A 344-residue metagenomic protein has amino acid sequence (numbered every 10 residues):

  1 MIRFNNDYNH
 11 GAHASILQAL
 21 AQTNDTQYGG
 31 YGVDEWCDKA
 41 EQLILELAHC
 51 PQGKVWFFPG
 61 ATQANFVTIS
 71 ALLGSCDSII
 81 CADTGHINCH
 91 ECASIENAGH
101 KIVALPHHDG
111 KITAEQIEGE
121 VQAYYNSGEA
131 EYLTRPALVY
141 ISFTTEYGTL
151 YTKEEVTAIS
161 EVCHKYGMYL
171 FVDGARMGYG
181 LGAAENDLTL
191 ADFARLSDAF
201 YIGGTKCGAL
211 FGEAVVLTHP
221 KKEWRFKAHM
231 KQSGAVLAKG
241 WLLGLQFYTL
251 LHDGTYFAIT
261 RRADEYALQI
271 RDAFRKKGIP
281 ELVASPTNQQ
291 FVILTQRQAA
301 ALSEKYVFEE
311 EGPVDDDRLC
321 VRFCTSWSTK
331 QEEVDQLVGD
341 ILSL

Functional and structural regions predicted by a protein language model:
H13-A61, D83-N88, S94: Conserved N-terminal alpha-helix of the aminotransferase class I/II PLP-enzyme fold
A71-C89, E118: Conserved PLP-anchoring active-site segment centered on the Schiff-base-forming lysine
G74-C76, L268-L342: Conserved C-terminal alpha-helix-loop-beta "cap" of PLP-dependent enzymes that closes/shapes the active-site mouth
G99-T144, Y151-A158: PLP-dependent aminotransferase-class I/II
I102-V103, L170-V172, E281: Hydrophobic beta-strand scaffold residues
H108, R135, S142, L150 (+1 more regions): Active-site C-terminal subdomain of aminotransferase-like
Y151-A183: Catalytic PLP-binding core of fold-type I/II PLP enzymes
